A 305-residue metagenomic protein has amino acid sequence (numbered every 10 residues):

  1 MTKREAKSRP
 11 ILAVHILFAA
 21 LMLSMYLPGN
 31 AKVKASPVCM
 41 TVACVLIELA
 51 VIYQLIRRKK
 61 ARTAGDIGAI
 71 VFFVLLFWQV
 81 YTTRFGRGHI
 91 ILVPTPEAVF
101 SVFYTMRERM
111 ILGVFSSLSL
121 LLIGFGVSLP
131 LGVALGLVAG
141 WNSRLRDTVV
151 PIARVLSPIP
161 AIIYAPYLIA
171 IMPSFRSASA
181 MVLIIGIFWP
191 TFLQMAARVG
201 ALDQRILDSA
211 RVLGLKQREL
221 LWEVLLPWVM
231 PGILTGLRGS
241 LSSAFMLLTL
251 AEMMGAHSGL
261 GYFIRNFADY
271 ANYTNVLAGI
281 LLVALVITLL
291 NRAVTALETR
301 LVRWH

Functional and structural regions predicted by a protein language model:
M1-G65, F72: Transmembrane alpha-helices
K32-K34, I56, V80-G126: Periplasmic/extracellular loop-to-transmembrane helix junction in inner-membrane transport proteins
Y53-R57, I123-A153: Transmembrane-helix boundary motif in ABC transporter permease subunits
D147-T148, T191-L234, L260, I264: Short cytoplasmic-facing helical segments at TM-TM junctions of multi-pass membrane proteins
R154-I187, R198: Generic hydrophobic transmembrane alpha-helix motif, especially the helices
A170, V199, M246-V283, V302-H305: Glycine-rich helix-loop "coupling/hinge" segments at transmembrane-helix boundaries in multipass transporters
M181, I185, R218-L250, A278 (+1 more regions): Transmembrane alpha-helices
G200, P231, T235, L277-H305: C-terminal transmembrane helix and the adjacent membrane-cytosol boundary/short C-terminal tail of inner/organellar
